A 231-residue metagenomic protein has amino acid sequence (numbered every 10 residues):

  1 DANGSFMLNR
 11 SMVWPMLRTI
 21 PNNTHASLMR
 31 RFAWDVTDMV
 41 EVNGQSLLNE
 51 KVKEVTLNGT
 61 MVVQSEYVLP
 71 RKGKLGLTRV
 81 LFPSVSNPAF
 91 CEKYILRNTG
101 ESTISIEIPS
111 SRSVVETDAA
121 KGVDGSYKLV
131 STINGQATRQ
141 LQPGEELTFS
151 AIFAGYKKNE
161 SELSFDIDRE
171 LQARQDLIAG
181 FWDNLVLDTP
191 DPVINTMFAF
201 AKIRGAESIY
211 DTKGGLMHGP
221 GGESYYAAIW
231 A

Functional and structural regions predicted by a protein language model:
D1-T196: Terminal accessory carbohydrate-recognition/targeting modules of carbohydrate-active enzymes
A179-A231: Substrate-binding groove/exosite segments of carbohydrate-active enzymes
